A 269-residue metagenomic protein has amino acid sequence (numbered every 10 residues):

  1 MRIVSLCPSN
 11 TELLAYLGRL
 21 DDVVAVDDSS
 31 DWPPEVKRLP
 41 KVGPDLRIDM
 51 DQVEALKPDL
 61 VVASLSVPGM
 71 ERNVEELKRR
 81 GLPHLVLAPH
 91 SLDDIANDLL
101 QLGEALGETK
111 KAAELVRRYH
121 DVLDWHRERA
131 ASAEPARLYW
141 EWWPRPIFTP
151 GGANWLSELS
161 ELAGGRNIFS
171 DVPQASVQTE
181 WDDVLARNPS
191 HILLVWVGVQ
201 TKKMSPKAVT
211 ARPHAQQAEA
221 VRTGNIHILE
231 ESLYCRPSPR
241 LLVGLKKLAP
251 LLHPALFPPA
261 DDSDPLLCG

Functional and structural regions predicted by a protein language model:
M1-G269: N-terminal ligand-binding lobe of clamshell/alpha-beta domains
